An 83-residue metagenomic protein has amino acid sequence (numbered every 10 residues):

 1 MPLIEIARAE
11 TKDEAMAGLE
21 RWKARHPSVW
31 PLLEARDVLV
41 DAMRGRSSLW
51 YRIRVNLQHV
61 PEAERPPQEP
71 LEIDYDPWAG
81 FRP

Functional and structural regions predicted by a protein language model:
M1-L3: Short structural boundary motif marking the start of a folded domain
T11-P83: Extracytoplasmic
